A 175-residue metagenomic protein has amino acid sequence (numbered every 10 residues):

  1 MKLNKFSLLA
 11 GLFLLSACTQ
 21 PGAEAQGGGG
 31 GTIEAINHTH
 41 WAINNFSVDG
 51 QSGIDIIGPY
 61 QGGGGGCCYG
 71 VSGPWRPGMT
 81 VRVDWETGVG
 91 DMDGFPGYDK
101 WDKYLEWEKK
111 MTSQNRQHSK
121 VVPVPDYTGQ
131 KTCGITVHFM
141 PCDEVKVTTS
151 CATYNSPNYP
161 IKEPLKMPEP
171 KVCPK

Functional and structural regions predicted by a protein language model:
M1-L8: Bacterial N-terminal signal peptides that target proteins for export
L14-A17: C-terminal motif of bacterial Sec signal peptides marking the signal peptidase cleavage site
T19-P21: Bacterial signal peptide processing site
Q26-T32: Short coil/turn motif common to extracellular beta-sandwich-like domains
I33-W41: Structural motif
E34, R82-D84, T136: Beta-strand secondary-structure signal
F46-M92: Tryptophan-paired
T87-K175: Beta-strand-rich cores of mature extracytoplasmic or soluble domains
